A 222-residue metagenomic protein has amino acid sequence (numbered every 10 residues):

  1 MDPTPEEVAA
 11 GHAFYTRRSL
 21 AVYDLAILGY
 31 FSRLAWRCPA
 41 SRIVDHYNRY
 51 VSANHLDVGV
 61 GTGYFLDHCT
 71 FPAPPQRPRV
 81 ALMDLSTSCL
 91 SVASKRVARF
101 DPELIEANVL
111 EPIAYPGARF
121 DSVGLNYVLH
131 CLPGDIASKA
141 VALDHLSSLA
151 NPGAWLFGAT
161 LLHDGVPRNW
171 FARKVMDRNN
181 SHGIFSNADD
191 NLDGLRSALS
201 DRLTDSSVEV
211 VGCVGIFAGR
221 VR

Functional and structural regions predicted by a protein language model:
M1-V51, Y64: Conserved class I S-adenosyl-L-methionine
N54-P112: Class I SAM-dependent methyltransferase SAM/SAH-binding core
G124: A conserved beta-strand element that flanks and buttresses the S-adenosyl-L-methionine
Y127-C131: Short catalytic micro-motifs in class I SAM-dependent methyltransferases
L132-H145: A short, conserved alpha-helix within the catalytic core of class I
A150-L156: Short glycine-dipeptide loop
F157-V208: C-terminal alpha-helical "lid/dimerization" subdomain adjacent to the S-adenosyl-L-methionine
R202-R222: Core SAM-dependent methyltransferase catalytic element
